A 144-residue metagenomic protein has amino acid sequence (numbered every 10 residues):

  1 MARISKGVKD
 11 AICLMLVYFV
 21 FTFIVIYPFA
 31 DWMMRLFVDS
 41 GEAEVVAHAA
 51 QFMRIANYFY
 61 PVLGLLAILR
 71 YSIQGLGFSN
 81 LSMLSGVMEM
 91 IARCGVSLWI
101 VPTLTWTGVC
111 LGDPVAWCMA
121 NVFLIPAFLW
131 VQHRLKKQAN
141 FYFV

Functional and structural regions predicted by a protein language model:
M1-F59, I100-V144: Short alpha-helical transmembrane segments in multi-pass integral membrane proteins
V25, L65, I91-G95: Residue positions within transmembrane alpha-helices of multi-pass solute transporters
Y60-M88: Membrane-interface junctions at transmembrane-helix termini in multi-pass inner-membrane proteins
I68-S72, C94-W99, I125: Alpha-helical transmembrane segments of multipass membrane proteins
S79-L81, C94-V96, T107: A short pocket-lining beta-strand/turn micro-motif at the edge of beta-sheets
